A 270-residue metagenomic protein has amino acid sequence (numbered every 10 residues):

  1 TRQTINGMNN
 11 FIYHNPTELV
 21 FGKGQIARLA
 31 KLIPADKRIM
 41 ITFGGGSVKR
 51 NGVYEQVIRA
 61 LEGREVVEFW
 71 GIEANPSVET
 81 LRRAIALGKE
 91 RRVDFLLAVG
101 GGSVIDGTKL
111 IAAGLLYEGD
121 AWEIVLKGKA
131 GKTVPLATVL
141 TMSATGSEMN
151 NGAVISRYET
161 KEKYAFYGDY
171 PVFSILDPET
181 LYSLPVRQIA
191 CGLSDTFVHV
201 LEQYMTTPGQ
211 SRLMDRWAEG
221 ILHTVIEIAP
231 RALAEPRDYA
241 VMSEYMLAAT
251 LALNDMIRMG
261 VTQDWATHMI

Functional and structural regions predicted by a protein language model:
T1-G7: Short, Lys/Arg-enriched N-terminal segments with co-localized hydrophobic residues within the first ~10-30 amino acids
G7-F95: ATP/NTP phosphate-donor binding region
T17, A27, Y117-L213: A glycine/threonine-rich phosphate-anchoring loop and its flanking beta-alpha core in nucleotide/phosphate-binding
E18, R38-M40, V67, D94-L97 (+3 more regions): Structural motif
A84-I85, V104-E118, M149-N150: Short Gly/Thr/Asp-enriched flexible loops that form oxyanion-binding sites at enzyme active sites
V93-I111, T141-S147: Glycine/serine-rich anion-binding loops at beta->alpha junctions that coordinate negatively charged ligand groups
Q203, T207-I270: Active-site segments that bind and position negatively charged phosphate/pyrophosphate groups
